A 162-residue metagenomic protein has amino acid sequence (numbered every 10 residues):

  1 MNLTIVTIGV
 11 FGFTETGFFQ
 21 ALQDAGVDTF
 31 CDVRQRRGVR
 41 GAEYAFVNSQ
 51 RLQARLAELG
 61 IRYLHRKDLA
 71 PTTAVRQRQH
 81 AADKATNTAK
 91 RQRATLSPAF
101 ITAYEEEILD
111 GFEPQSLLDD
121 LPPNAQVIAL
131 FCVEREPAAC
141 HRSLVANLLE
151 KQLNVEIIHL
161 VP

Functional and structural regions predicted by a protein language model:
M1-P162: Residues lining hydrophobic/aromatic ligand-binding pockets adjacent to catalytic sites
